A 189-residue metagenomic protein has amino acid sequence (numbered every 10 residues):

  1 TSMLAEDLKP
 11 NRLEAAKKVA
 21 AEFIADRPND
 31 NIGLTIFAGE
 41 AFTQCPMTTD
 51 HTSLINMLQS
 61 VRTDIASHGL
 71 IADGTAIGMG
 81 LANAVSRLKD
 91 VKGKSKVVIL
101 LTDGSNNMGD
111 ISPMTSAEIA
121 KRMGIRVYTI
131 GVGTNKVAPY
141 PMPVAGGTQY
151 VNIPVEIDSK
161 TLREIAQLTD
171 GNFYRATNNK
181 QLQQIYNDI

Functional and structural regions predicted by a protein language model:
T1-S95: Membrane-embedded segments
S2, A120-K121, Y186-I189: Short, intrinsically disordered, charge-balanced linker/junction segments flanking boundaries in proteins
L4-E6, F42-P46, N107-I111, V137-Y140 (+1 more regions): Extracytoplasmic/secreted cell-surface and envelope-processing proteins
T35-A38, L101-D103, I130-G133, A176-N178: Active-site-proximal beta-strand/loop segments in catalytic clefts of secreted hydrolases
T49, I157, T177-Q181: Short beta->alpha linker loops
T49, S53-N56, T161-E164, Q184: Generic alpha-helical secondary structure signal
H68-A72, M79, N83-S86, S95-V97 (+1 more regions): VWA/integrin I-like adhesion module and closely mimicked acidic/polar interface patches used
N172-I189: Juxtamembrane amphipathic/hinge helix adjacent to a transmembrane helix
